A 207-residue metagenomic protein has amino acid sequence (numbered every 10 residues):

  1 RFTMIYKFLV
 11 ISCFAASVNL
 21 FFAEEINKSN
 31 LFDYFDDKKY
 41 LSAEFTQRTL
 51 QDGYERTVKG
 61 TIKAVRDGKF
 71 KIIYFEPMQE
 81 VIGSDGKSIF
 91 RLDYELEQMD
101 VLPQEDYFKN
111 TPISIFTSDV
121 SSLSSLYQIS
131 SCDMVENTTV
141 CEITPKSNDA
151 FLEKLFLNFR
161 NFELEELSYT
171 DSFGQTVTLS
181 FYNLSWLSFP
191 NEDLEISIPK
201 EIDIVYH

Functional and structural regions predicted by a protein language model:
R1-T3: Short, Lys/Arg-enriched N-terminal segments with co-localized hydrophobic residues within the first ~10-30 amino acids
I5-S17: Sec-dependent N-terminal signal peptides
N19-E24: Sec/Tat signal peptide C-region and signal peptidase I cleavage site
N27-N30, Y34-G86: N-terminal mature ectodomain segment of secretory-pathway/periplasmic proteins
A43-F45, F70-Y74, I89-L92, I143 (+1 more regions): Short hydrophobic/aromatic-rich beta-strand segments that constitute the beta-sheet cores of beta-sandwich/beta-barrel
T61-T111, V177-T178: An acidic-aromatic
E97-T139: Flexible, surface-exposed loop/linker segments and immediately adjacent secondary-structure boundaries
S122-Q128, D133-H207: Gly/Pro-enriched, hydrophobic low-complexity segments that function as extracytoplasmic propeptides/linkers
